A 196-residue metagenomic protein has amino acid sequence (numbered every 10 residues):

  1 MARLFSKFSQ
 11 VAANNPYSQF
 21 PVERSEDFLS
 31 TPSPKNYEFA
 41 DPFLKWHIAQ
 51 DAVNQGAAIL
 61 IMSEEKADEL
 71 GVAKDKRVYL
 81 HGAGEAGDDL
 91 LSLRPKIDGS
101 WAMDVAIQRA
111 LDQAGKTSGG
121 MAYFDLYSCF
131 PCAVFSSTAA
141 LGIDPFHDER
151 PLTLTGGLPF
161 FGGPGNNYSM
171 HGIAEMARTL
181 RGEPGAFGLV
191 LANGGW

Functional and structural regions predicted by a protein language model:
M1-I59, E64-K66, A73-F161, H171-A174 (+2 more regions): Conserved "HGTGT" condensation-loop signature of ketosynthase/thiolase-family condensing enzymes that catalyze
K66-E69, E183: Short helix-capping/linker segments at secondary-structure and domain boundaries
F161-M170, T179-R181, G185, L189: A conserved active-site cap/scaffold subdomain adjacent to cofactor or substrate pockets
V190-W196: Structural signal for terminal/edge beta-strands and the immediately following C-terminal loop/tail that closes
